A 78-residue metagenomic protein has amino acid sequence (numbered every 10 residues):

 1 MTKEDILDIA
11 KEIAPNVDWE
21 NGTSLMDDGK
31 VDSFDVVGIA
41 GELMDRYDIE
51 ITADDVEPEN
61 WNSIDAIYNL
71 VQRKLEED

Functional and structural regions predicted by a protein language model:
M1-D18, N69-D78: Thiotemplate assembly-line natural product biosynthesis machinery
K11-K30, I49-E57, L75: Phosphopantetheine carrier-protein modules
D35: Two-component histidine kinase catalytic core, primarily the HATPase_c
D54-E76: C-terminal structural segments of small proteins and small subunits
